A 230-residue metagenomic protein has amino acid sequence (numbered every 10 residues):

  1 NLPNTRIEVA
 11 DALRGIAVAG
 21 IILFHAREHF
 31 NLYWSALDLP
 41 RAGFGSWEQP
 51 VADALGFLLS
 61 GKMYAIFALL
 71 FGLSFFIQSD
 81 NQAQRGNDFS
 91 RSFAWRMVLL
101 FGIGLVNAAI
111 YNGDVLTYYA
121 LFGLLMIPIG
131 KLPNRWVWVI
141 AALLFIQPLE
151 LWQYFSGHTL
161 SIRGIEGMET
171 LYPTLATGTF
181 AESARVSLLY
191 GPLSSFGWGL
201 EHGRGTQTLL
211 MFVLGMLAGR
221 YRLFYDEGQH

Functional and structural regions predicted by a protein language model:
N1-L73: N-terminal signal-anchor module of multipass membrane proteins
N1-N4, Q84-F89, R220-H230: Membrane-interfacial, low-structure loops and terminal tails that flank and connect transmembrane helices in multi-pass
N4-I21, L132-F145, H230: Alpha-helical transmembrane segments and their helix-start/interface "positive-inside/aromatic belt" motifs in integral
R27-L59, R91, G102, E150-E166 (+2 more regions): Juxtamembrane/transmembrane-helix boundary motifs at the membrane-water interface
L55-I66, N112, W198-L209: Hydrophobic alpha-helical transmembrane segments of multi-pass membrane proteins
A65-D80, L116-G130, G203-D226: Specific transmembrane alpha-helix
I77, N81, R85-W152: Internal alpha-helical transmembrane segments
A142-L217: Long hydrophobic alpha-helical segments that form multi-pass transmembrane helix bundles in integral membrane proteins
